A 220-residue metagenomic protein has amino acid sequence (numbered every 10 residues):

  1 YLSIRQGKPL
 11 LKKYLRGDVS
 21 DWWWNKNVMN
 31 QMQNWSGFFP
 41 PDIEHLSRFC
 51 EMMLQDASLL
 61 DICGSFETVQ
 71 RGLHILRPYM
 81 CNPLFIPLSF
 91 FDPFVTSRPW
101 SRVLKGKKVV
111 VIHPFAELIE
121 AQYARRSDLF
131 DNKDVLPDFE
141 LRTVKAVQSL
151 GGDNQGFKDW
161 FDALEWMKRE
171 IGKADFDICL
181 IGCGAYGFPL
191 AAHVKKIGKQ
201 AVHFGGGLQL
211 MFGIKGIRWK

Functional and structural regions predicted by a protein language model:
Y1, T68-R71, P114-L118, L180-P189 (+1 more regions): Gly/Ser/Thr-rich loops at beta-strand to alpha-helix junctions that form or flank small-molecule/cofactor-binding
Y1-V135: Electropositive, gly/pro-rich neighborhoods at or near active sites that engage anionic ligands
G37-P41, K168-G182: Extended, charge-rich low-complexity interaction segments
L46-R48, F161-D175, Y186: A short, acidic, amphipathic alpha-helical segment used as a generic capping/interface helix at domain edges
Y79-I86, R142-W166: Glycine-rich phosphate-binding "P-loop"
V135-T143: Glycine-rich phosphate/diphosphate-binding loop of Rossmann-like nucleotide-binding domains
R142-N154, I197-K220: Short, flexible loop segments at boundaries between secondary-structure elements
Y186-G198: Short Gly/Thr/Asp-enriched flexible loops that form oxyanion-binding sites at enzyme active sites
